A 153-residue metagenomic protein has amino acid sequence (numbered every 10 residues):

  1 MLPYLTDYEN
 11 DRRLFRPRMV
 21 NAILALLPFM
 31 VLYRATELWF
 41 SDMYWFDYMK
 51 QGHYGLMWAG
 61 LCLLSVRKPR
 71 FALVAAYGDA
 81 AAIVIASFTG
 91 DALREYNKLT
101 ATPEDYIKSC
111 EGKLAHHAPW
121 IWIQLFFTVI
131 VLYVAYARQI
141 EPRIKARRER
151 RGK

Functional and structural regions predicted by a protein language model:
M1-Y8, K145-K153: Short, charged juxtamembrane terminal tails flanking transmembrane helices
L2-M57: N-terminal signal-anchor transmembrane alpha-helix
E9-R13, P17, D42, F46 (+5 more regions): Juxtamembrane/transmembrane-helix boundary motifs in multi-pass membrane proteins
A25-P28, A101-E149: Alpha-helical membrane-associated segments of multi-pass integral membrane proteins
L26-T36, G78-A92: Aromatic-anchored segments of alpha-helical transmembrane domains
L38-K50, A86-I121: Interfacial non-cytosolic loop connecting adjacent transmembrane helices
H53-Y77: Canonical alpha-helical transmembrane segments
R70-V84, Y96-L99: Membrane-helix interface/capping segments
